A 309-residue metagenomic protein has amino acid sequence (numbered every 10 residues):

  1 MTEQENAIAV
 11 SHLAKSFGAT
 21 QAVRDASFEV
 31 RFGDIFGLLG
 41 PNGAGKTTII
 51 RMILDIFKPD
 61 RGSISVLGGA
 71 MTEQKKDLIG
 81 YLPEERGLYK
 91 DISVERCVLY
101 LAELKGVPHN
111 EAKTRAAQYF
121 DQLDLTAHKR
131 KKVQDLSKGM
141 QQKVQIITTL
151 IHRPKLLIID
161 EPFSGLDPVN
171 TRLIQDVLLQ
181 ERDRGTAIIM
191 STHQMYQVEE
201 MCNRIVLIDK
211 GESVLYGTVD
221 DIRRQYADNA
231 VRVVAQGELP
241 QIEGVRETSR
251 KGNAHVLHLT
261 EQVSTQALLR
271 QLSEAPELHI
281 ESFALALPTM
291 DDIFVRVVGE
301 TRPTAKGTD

Functional and structural regions predicted by a protein language model:
M1-A14, E300-D309: ABC-family P-loop ATPase nucleotide-binding domain
E5-I8, K15-D209, L215: ABC transporter nucleotide-binding domains
F32, V94, V219, L287-M290: Structural motif detector for alpha-helix initiation sites
T72, H109, V219, Q262-T265: Residues at or immediately preceding the N-termini of alpha-helices
L99, Y196, D220, R270 (+1 more regions): Active-site phosphate/pyrophosphate- and oxyanion-stabilizing loops and adjacent acidic/basic residues in soluble
Q175-T260: ABC transporter nucleotide-binding domain
D228-E300: Short, charged/small-residue-rich alpha-helical element at the C-terminal edge of ABC transporter nucleotide-binding
